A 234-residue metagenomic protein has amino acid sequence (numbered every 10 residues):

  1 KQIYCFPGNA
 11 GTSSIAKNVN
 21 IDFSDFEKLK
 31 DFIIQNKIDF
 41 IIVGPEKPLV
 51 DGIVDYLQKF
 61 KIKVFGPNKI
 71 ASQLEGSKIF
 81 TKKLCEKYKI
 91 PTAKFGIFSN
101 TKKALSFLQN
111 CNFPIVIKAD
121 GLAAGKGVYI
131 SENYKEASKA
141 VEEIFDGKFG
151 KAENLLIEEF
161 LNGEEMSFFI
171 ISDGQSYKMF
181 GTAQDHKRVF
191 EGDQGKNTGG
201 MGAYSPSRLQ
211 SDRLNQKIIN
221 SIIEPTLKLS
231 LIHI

Functional and structural regions predicted by a protein language model:
K1-K69: ATP-binding N-terminal substructure of ATP-dependent carboxylate-amine bond-forming enzymes
C5-F6, I42-V43, V64-P67, K94-I97 (+4 more regions): General beta-strand structural signal in soluble alpha/beta enzymes
S14-I15, Q73-I79, F190-G192: Short, charged, surface-exposed secondary-structure boundary motifs
N18-S24, G96-N100, S131: Short acidic-hydrophobic, aromatic-tinged amphipathic segments that line or gate anion-handling sites
I41, I232-I234: Conserved small/polar residues in nucleotide/adenosyl-binding loops
L49-D51, A104, E165-M166: Short, well-ordered alpha-helical microsegments
F65-G127: A conserved helix-loop-beta module that forms one wall/lid of the active-site cleft in ATP-utilizing catalytic domains
S131-L231: Internal nucleotide-binding/catalytic subdomain
